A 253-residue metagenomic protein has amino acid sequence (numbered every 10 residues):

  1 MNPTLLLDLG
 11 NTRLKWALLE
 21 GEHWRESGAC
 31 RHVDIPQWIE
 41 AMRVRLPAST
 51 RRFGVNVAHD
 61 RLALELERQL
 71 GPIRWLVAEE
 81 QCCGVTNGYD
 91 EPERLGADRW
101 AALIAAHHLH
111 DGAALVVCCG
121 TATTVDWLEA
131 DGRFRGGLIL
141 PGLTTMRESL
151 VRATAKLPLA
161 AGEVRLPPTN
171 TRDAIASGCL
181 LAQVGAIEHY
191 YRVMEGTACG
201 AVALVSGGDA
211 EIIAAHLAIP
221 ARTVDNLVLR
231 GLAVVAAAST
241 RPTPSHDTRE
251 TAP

Functional and structural regions predicted by a protein language model:
M1-C83: N-terminal glycine/serine-rich phosphate-binding loop of ATP-dependent small-molecule kinases, especially carbohydrate
M1-R25, A106, G112-F134, L150 (+1 more regions): Gly/Thr-rich phosphate-binding beta-strand-loop-beta motif of the actin/hexokinase/Hsp70
R13, G54-A63, S177, G200-H216: Glycine-rich phosphate-binding loops at beta-strand->alpha-helix junctions
G28, V164-V202, D209-I212, P220-A221: Adenine-nucleotide phosphate-binding core of ATP-dependent small-molecule kinases
R51-A113, L217-A237: Glycine-rich phosphate-binding loop and adjoining helix at the ATP-binding site of ATP-dependent phosphoryl-transfer
R94-A101, T145, G178, A182-A186 (+4 more regions): Conserved active-site and cofactor/substrate-binding residues in soluble primary-metabolism enzymes
A97, A101-D111, R135-A176, L181 (+2 more regions): Glycine-rich phosphate-binding loop plus the immediately following alpha-helix
A155, L180, A221-P253: Glycine-rich phosphate-binding/hydrolytic loop that grips phosphoryl groups
